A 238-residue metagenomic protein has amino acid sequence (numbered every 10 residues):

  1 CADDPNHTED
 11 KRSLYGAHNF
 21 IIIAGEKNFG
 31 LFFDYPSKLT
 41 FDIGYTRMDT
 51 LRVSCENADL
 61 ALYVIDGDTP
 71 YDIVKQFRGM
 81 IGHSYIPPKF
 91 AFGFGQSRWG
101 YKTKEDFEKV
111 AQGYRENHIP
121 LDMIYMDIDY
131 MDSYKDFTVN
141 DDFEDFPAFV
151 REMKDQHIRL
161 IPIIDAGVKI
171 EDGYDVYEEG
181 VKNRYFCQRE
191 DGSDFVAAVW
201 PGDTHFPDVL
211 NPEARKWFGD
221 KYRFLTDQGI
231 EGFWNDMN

Functional and structural regions predicted by a protein language model:
C1-A91, R98-W99, K104, A111-E116: Catalytic and substrate-binding clefts that recognize carbohydrates or anionic sugar/phosphate headgroups
E26, M237-N238: Conserved phosphate/anionic-ligand binding catalytic regions in large, soluble enzymes, centered on
Y85-M237: Aromatic-lined carbohydrate-binding/catalytic grooves of carbohydrate-active enzymes
